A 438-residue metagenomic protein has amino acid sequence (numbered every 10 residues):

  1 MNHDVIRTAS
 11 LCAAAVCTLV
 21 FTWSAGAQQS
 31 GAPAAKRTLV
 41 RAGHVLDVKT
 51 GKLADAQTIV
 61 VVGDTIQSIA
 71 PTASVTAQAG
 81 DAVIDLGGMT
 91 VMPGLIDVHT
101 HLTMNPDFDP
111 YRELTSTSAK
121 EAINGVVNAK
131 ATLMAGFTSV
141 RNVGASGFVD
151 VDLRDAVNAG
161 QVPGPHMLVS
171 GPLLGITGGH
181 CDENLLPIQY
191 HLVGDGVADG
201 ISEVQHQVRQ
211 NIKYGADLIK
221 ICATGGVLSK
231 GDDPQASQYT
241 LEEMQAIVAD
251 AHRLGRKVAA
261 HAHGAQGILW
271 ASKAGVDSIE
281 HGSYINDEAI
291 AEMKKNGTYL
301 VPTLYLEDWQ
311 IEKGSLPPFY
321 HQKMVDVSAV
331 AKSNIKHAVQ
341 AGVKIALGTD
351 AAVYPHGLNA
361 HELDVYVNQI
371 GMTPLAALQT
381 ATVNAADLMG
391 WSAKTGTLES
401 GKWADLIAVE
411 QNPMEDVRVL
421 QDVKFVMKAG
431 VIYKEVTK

Functional and structural regions predicted by a protein language model:
S10-T22: Bacterial N-terminal signal peptides
G31-K36, V45, T50-M92: Histidine-rich, glycine-flanked metal-binding segment
L86-Q161, T177-H180, N184-P187, E242 (+2 more regions): Metal-associated gating/positioning segment near the N- to mid-region
T103-E121, T177-V193, V227-L241, N296-S328: Active-site gating loops and adjacent loop-to-helix segments of metal-dependent hydrolytic enzymes
D107-P110, D150, S229-G231, I268-A274 (+4 more regions): Histidine/acidic-residue-rich catalytic or RNA/ligand-binding cores of hydrolases and nuclease-related proteins
N124-D150, G164-P172, A216-S229, K257 (+3 more regions): Divalent metal-dependent hydrolysis catalytic cores, especially in the metallo-beta-lactamase
D155, A159-L173, Q235-A260, V301-P302: Alpha-helix-loop-beta-strand connector modules within alpha/beta enzyme cores
R253, P318, V327-P413: His/Asp/Glu-enriched, well-ordered alpha-helical/loop segment that forms or immediately abuts the divalent-metal
